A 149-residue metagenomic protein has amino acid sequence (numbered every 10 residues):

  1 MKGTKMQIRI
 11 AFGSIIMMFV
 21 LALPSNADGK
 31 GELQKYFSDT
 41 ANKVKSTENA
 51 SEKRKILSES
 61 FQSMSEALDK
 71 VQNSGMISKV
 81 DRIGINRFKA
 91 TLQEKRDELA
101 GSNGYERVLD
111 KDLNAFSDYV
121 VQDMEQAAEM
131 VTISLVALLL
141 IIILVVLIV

Functional and structural regions predicted by a protein language model:
M1-K2, V20: Extended interaction regions within the primary functional domain
K2-F12: Bacterial N-terminal signal peptides that target proteins for export
I8, L23-I77: N-terminal leader/propeptide segments of preproteins
F12, L23, A128-E129: Intrinsic disorder/low-complexity segments
G13-I16, L135-I148: Core hydrophobic alpha-helical membrane-spanning segments
I16-P24: Hydrophobic h-region of N-terminal signal peptides that target proteins for export in Gram-negative bacteria
E32, D39, E59, S63 (+4 more regions): Extracytoplasmic/secreted proteins, especially bacterial periplasmic and envelope-associated proteins
K79-S134: Membrane-proximal, non-transmembrane alpha-helical segments
